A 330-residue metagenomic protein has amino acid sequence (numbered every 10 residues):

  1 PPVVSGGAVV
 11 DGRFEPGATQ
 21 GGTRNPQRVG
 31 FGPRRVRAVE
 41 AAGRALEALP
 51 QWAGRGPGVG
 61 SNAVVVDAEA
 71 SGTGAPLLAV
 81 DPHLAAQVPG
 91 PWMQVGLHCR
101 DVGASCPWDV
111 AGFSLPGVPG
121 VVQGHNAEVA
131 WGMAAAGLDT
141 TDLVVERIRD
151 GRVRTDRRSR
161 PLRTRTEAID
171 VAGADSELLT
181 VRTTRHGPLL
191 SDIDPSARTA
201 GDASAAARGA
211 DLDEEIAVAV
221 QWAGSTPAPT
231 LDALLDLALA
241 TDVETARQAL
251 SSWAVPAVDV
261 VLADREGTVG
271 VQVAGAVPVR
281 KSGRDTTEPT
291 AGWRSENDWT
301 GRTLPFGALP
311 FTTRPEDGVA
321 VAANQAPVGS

Functional and structural regions predicted by a protein language model:
P1-S330: Mature extracytoplasmic enzyme cores
